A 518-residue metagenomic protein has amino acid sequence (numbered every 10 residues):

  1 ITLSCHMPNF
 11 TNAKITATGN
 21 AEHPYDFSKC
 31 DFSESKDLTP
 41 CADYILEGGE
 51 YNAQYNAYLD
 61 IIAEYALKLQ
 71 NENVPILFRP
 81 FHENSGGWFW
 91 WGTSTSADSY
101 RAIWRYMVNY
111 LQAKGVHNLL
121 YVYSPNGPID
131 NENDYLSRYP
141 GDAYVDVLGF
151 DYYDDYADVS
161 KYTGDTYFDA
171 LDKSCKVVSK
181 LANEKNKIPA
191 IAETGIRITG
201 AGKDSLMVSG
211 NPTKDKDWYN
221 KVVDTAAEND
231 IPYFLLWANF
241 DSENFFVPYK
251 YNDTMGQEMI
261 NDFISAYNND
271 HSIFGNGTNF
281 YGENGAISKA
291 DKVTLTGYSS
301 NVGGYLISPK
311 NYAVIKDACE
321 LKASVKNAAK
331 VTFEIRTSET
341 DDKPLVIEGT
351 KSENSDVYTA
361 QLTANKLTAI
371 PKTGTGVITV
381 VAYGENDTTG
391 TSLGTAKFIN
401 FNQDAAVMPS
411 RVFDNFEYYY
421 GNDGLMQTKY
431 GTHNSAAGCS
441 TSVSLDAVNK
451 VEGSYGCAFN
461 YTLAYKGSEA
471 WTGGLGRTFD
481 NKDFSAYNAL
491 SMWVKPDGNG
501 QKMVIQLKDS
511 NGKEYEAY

Functional and structural regions predicted by a protein language model:
I1-H117, S510: Substrate-binding cleft of extracellular glycoside hydrolase catalytic domains
I61-E64, G127-P140, D165, D169-L181 (+2 more regions): Alpha-helical scaffolding within the catalytic cores of extracellular/periplasmic polymer-degrading hydrolases
R79-F81, W104, V108-N133, N186-T199 (+1 more regions): Aromatic-lined carbohydrate-recognition surfaces of secreted/lumenal glycan-active proteins
E132, R138-A201, P248-I273: Glycoside hydrolase catalytic-domain groove-lining segments
D172, V302-S324, K330-T340, T350 (+2 more regions): Beta-rich carbohydrate-recognition modules and glycan-binding surfaces
K187-Y298: Substrate-binding cleft of secreted/luminal carbohydrate-active enzymes
V377-Y383: Extracellular recognition modules
Y383-G390: Short, solvent-exposed loop/turn segments at the edges of extracellular beta-sandwich modules
